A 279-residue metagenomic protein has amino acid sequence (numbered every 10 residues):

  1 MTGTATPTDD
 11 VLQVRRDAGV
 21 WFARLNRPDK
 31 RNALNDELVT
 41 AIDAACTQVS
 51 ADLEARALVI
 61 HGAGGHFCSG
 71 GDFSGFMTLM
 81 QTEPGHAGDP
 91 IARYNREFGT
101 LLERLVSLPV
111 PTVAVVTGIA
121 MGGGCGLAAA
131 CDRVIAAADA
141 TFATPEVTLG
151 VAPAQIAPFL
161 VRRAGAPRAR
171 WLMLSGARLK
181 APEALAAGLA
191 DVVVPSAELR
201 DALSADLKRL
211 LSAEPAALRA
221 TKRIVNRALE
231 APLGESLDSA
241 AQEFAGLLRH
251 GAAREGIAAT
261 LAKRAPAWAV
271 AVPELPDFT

Functional and structural regions predicted by a protein language model:
M1-A63, E103, T279: Conserved CoA-thioester-binding segment of acyl-CoA-metabolizing enzymes
M1-D9, A258-T279: Terminal low-complexity tails and localization/encapsulation signals of metabolic enzymes
A23, R27, I42, I60 (+5 more regions): Terminal peptide-recognition signature
G62-T100, P232: Glycine- (often His-adjacent) and acidic-residue-rich active-site loop that binds/positions the CoA thioester
G65-S69, A120-G122, V225: Short, active-site-adjacent cap segments at secondary-structure transitions
G70, N95, G99, G122 (+3 more regions): Glycine-rich phosphate-binding loop at the start of an alpha helix
E103-A216: Crotonase-fold acyl-CoA enzyme core
I135-A140, A190-D238, G246, A267-T279: C-terminal long alpha-helix characteristic of the crotonase
